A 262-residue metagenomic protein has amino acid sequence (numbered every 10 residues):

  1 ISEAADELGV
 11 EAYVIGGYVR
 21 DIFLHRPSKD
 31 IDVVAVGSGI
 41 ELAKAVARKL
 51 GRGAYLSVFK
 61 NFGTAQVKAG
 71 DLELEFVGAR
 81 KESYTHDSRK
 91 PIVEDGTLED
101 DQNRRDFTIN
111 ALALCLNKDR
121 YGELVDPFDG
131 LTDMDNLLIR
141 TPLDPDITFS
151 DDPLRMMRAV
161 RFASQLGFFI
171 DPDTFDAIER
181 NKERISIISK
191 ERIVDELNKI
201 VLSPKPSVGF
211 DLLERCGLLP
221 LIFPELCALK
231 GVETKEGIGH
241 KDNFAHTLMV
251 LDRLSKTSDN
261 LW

Functional and structural regions predicted by a protein language model:
I1-W262: Catalytic cores of the polymerase beta-like nucleotidyltransferase superfamily and closely associated nucleotide
